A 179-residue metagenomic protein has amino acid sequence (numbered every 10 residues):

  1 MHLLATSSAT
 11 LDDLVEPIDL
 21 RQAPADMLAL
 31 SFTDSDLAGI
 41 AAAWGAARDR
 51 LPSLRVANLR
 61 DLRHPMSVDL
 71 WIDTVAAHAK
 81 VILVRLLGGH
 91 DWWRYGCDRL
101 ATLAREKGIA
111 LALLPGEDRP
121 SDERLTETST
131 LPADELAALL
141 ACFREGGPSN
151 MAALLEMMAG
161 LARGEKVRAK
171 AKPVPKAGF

Functional and structural regions predicted by a protein language model:
M1-F179: An N-terminal assembly and electron-transfer interface module characteristic of large anaerobic redox and radical
